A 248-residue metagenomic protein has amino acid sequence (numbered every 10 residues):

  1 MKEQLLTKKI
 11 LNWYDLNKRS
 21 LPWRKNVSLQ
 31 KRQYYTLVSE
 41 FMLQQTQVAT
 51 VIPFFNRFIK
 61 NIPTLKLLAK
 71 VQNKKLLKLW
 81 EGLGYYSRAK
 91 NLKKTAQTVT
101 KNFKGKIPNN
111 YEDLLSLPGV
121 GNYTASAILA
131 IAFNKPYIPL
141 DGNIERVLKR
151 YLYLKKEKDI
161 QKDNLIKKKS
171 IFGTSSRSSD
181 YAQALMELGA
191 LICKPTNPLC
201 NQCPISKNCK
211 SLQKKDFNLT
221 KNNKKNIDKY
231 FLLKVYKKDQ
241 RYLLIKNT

Functional and structural regions predicted by a protein language model:
K2-Q4, W13-L199, I205-N208, Q213-K214: Catalytic cores of DNA base-excision repair glycosylases
I10: Non-catalytic nucleic-acid substrate-recognition regions in nucleic-acid-modifying enzymes
Q213-T248: N-terminal strand-loop-strand
